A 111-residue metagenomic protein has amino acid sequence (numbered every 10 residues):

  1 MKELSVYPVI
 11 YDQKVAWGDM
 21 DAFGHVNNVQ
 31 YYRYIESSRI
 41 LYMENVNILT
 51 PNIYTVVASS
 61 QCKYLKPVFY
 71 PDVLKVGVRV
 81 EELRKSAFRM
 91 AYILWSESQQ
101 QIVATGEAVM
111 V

Functional and structural regions predicted by a protein language model:
M1-S59: Hot-dog-fold acyl-thioester-processing enzymes
K2-Y11, Y64, V68-Y70, E81-V111: HotDog/MaoC-like acyl-thioester-processing domains
I40-F88: Hydrophobic beta-strand-centered segment that forms part of the acyl-chain substrate-binding groove
